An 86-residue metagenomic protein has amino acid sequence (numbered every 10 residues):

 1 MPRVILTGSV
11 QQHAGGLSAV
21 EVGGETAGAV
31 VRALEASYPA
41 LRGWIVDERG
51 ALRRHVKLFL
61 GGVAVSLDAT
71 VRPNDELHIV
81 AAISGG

Functional and structural regions predicted by a protein language model:
M1-G85: Ubiquitin-like/PB1-type beta-grasp interaction modules and other compact soluble beta-rich domains
